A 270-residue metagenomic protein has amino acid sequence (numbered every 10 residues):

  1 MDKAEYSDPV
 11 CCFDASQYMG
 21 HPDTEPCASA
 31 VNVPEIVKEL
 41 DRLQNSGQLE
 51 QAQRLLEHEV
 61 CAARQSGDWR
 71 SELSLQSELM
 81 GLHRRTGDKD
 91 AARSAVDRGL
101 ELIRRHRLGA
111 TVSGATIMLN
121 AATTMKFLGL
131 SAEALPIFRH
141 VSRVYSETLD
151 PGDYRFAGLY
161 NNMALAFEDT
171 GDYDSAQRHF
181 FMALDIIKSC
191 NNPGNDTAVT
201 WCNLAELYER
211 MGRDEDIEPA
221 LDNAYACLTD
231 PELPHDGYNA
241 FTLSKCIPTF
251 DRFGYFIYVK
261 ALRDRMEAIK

Functional and structural regions predicted by a protein language model:
M1-T86, L100, I269: Flexible inter-repeat linkers and adjacent short helices within tandem amphipathic alpha-helical repeat scaffolds
P26-C27, R64-D68, R105-G109, E147-P151 (+3 more regions): Short coil/turn linkers that connect adjacent helices within long alpha-helical scaffolds, especially alpha-solenoid
P34-N45, S71-R85, V112-F127, Y154-D169 (+2 more regions): Conserved alpha-helical positions within TPR/SEL1-like repeat arrays
V60-A62, L100-R105, S142-E147, M182-S189 (+2 more regions): Amphipathic alpha-helical segments of tetratricopeptide repeats
A110, G114-D169, Y173, R178 (+1 more regions): Eukaryote-skewed repeat-based solenoidal scaffolds used as protein-protein interaction platforms, primarily
F181, E218-A226, S244-K270: TPR/TPR-like (Sel1-like) alpha-helical repeat modules
